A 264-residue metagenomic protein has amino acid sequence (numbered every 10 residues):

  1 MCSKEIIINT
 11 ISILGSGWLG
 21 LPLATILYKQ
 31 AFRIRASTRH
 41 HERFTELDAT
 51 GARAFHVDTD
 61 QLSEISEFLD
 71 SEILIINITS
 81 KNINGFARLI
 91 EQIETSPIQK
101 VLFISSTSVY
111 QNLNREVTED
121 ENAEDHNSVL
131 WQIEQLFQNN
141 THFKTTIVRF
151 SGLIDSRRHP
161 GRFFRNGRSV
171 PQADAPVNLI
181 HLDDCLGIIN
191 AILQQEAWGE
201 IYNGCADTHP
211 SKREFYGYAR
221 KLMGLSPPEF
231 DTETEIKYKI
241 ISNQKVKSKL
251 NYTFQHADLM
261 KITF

Functional and structural regions predicted by a protein language model:
I11-G15: Conserved N-terminal Rossmann-fold NAD(P)-binding element of oxidoreductases
G20-L21: N-terminal Rossmann-fold NAD(P) dinucleotide-binding loop
V57-D60, T234-F264: C-terminal amphipathic/interface module of NAD(P)-dependent oxidoreductases and related NAD-binding regulators
E67-I104, Q132-L136: NAD(P)-cofactor binding segment of oxidoreductase domains
I90-D125: Conserved Rossmann-fold NAD(P)-dependent oxidoreductase catalytic core, especially the SDR/UDP-sugar
Q135-S156: Conserved beta-loop-beta element that borders a ligand/cofactor-binding pocket
R149-F150, P160, P171-L193: Substrate-positioning beta->alpha
I188, Q194-N243: Mid/C-terminal beta-alpha module of Rossmann-like enzyme folds, strongest in SDR-family dehydrogenases/epimerases
